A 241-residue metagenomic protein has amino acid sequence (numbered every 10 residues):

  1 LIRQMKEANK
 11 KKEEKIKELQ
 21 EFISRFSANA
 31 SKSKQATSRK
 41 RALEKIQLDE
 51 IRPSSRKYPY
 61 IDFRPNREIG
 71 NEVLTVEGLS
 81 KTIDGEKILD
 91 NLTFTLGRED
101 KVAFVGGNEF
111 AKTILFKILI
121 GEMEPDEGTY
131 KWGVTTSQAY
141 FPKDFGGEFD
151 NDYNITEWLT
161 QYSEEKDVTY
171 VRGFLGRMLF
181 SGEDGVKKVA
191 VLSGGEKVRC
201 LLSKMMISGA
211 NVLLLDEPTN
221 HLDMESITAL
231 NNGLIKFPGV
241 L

Functional and structural regions predicted by a protein language model:
L1-E7, F63-L241: ABC ATP-binding cassette signature C-motif
L1-Y60, D126-E127, Y162-K166, Y170: Extended, highly charged alpha-helical segments
